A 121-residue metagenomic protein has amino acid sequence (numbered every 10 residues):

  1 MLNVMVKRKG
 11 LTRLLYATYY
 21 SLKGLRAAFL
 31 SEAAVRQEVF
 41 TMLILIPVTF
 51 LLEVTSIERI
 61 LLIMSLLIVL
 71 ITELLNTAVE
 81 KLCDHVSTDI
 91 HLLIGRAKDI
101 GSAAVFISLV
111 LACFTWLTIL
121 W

Functional and structural regions predicted by a protein language model:
M1-A78, V86, I90-K98, S102-W121: Hydrophobic alpha-helical transmembrane segments
